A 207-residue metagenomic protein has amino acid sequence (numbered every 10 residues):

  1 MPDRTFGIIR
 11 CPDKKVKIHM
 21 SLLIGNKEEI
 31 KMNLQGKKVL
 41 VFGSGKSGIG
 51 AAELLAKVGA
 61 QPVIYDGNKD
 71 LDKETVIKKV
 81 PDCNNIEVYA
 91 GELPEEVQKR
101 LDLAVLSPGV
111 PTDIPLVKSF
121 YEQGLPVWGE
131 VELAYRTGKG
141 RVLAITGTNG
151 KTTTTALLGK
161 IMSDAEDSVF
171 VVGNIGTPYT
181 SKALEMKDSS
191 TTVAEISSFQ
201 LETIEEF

Functional and structural regions predicted by a protein language model:
H19-G129, L133: N-terminal leader/targeting and accessory segments in enzymes
E29-I30, A56-K57, E95-K99, P108-F207: Phosphate-binding loop of NTP-binding sites
